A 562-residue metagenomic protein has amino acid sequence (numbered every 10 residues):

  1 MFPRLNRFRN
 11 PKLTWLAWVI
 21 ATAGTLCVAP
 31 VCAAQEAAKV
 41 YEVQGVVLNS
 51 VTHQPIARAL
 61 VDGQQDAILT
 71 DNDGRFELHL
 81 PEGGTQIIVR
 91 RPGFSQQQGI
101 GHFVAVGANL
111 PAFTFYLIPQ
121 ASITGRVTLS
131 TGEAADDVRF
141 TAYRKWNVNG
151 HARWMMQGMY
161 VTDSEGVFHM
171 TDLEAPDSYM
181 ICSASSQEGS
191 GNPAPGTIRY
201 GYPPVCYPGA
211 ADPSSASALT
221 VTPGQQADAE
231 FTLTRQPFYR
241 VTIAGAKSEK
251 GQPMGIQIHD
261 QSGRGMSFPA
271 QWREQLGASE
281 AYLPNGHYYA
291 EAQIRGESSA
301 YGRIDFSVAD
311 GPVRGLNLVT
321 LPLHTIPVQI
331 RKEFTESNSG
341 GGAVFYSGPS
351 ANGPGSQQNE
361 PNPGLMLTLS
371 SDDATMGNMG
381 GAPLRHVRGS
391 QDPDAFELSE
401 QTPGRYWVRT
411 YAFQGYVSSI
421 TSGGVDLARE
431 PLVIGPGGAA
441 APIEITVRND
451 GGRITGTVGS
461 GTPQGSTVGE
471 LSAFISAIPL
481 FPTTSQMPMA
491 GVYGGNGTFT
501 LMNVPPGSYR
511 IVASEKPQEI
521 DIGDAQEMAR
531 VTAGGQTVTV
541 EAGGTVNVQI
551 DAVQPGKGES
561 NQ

Functional and structural regions predicted by a protein language model:
W15-A29: Bacterial N-terminal signal peptides
Q35-A37, H102-T124, A211-R235, D305-L323 (+3 more regions): Extracellular beta-sheet/turn segments enriched in Thr/Pro/Gly and aliphatic residues
Q35-V138, K145-N149, H169-D172: Periplasm-facing N-terminal accessory domains of Gram-negative outer-membrane beta-barrel systems
Y41-N49, G74, I123-L129, F231 (+7 more regions): A short, amphipathic beta-strand motif
Y41-V43, L48-Q65, E82, L129-G150 (+4 more regions): Short, ordered, surface-exposed loop/turn motifs in non-cytosolic proteins
Q54, E77-G84, H169-M180, S185-S186 (+5 more regions): Short Pro-Gly-centered beta-turn/loop motif in secreted/extracellular proteins
Q65-H79, V148-T171, S262-A278, D372-E397 (+1 more regions): Short, acidic Ser/Thr/Gly-rich low-complexity loop/linker segments typical of extracellular and cell-surface proteins
T85-F103, M180-A216, A292-R303, Q401 (+2 more regions): A short, solvent-exposed loop/turn motif at the edges and junctions of modular extracellular/periplasmic domains
